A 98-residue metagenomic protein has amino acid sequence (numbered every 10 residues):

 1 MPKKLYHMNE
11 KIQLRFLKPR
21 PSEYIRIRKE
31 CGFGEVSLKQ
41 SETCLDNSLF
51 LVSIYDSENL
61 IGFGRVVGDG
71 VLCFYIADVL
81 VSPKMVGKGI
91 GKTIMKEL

Functional and structural regions predicted by a protein language model:
P2-K39: Short amphipathic alpha-helix that is part of the acyltransferase structural core
E42-N47: Short loop/turn motifs at secondary-structure junctions and domain boundaries
L49-G64: Conserved beta-hairpin
I54, M85, G89-E97: Conserved acetyl-CoA pyrophosphate-binding loop and the N-cap/start of the following alpha-helix in GNAT-like
G68-I76, V86: A conserved beta-turn-beta hairpin within the catalytic core of GNAT-like acetyltransferases that forms part
S82: Residue-level recognition of the GNAT/N-acetyltransferase active site
